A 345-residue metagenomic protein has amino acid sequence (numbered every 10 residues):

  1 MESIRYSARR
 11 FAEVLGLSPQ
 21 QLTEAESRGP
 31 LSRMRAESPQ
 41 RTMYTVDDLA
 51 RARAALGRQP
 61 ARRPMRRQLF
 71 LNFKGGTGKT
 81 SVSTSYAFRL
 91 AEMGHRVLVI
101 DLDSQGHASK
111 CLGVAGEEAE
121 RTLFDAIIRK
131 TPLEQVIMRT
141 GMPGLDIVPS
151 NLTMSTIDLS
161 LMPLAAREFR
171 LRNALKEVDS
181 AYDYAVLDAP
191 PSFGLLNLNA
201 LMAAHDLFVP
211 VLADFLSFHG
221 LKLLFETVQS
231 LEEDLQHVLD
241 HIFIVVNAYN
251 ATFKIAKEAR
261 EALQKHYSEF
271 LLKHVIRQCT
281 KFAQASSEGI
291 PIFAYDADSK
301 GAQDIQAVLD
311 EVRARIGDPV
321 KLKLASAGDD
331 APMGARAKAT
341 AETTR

Functional and structural regions predicted by a protein language model:
E2-R10, V14, P19, E24-R345: P-loop NTP-binding core
